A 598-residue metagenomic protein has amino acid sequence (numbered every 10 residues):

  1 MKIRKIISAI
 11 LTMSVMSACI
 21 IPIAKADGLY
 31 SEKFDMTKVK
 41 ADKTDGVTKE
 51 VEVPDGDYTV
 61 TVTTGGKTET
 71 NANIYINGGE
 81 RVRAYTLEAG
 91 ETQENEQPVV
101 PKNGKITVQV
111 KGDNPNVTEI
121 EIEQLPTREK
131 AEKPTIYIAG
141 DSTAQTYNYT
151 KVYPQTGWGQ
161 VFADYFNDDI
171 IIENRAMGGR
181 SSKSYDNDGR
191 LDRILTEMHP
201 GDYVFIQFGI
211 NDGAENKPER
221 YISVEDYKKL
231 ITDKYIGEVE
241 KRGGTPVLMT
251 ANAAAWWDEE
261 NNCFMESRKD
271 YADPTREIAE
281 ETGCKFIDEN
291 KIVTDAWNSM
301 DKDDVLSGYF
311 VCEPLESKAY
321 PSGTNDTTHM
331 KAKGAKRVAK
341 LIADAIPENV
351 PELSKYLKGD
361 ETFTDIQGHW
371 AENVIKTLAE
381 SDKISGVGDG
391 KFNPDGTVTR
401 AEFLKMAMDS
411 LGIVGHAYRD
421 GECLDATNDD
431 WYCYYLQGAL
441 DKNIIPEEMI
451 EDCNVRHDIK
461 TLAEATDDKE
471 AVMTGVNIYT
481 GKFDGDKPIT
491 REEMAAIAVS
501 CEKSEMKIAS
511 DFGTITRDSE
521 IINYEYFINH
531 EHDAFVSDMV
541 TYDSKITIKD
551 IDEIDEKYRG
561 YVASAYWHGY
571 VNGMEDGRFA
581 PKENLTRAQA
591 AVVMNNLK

Functional and structural regions predicted by a protein language model:
S17-G28: Sec-dependent signal peptide cleavage junction
A24-K25, K358-E372, S385-L404, M408-E492 (+3 more regions): Feature responds to low-complexity, polar/acidic, surface-exposed segments characteristic of secreted/exported proteins
K43-G56: Short beta-strands within extracellular/lumenal beta-sheet-rich domains
G56-T63: A short tyrosine-centered beta-strand micro-motif
T64-R83: Short, surface-exposed beta-strand/strand-loop-strand elements in extracellular ectodomains
V108, Q124-A176, L191-V204: Serine-esterase "nucleophile elbow" of acetyl-processing enzymes
V108-N116: Short beta-strand-plus-loop segments that form exposed binding edges in beta-rich domains
R190-A332, K336, K340-P347, S354: Alpha-helical cap/lid subdomain in secreted, periplasmic, or secretory-pathway luminal O-acyl-processing enzymes
